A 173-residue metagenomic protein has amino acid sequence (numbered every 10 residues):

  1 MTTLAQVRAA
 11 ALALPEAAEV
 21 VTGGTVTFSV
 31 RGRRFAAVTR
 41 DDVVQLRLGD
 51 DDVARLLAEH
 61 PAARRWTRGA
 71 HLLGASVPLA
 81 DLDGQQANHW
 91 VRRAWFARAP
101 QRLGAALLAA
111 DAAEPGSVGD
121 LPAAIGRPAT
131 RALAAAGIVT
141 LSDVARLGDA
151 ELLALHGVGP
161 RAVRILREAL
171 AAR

Functional and structural regions predicted by a protein language model:
M1-R173: Charge-dense, helix-prone N-terminal extensions
